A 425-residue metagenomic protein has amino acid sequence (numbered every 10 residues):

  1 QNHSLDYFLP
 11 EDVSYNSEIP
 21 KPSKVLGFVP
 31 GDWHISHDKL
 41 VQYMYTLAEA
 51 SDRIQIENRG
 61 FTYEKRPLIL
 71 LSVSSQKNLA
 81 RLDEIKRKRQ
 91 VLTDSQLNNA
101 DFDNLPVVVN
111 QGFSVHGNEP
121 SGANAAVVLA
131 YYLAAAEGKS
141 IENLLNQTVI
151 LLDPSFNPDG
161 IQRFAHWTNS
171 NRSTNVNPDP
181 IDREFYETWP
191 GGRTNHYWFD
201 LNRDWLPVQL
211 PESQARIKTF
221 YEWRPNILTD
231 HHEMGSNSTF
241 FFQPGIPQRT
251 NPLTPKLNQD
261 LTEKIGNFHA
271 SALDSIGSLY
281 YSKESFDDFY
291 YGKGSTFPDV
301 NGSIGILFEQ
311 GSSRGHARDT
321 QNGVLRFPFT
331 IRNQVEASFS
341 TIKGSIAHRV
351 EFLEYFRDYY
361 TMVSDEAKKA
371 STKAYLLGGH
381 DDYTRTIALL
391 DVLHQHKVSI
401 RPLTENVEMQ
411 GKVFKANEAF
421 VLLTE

Functional and structural regions predicted by a protein language model:
Q1-P120, N124-L151, Y197, R203-D204 (+7 more regions): Intrinsic-disorder/low-complexity accessory segments
L145-F164: Short, conserved secondary-structure transition motifs
F156-P158, E233-G235, S312: Active-site-proximal loop/turn and secondary-structure-junction residues that shape catalytic pockets, frequently
Q162-P178: Aromatic- and acidic-residue-enriched segments that line the glycan-binding/catalytic groove of carbohydrate-active
P180-F199: Aromatic- and acidic-residue-enriched carbohydrate-binding clefts of CAZyme catalytic domains
